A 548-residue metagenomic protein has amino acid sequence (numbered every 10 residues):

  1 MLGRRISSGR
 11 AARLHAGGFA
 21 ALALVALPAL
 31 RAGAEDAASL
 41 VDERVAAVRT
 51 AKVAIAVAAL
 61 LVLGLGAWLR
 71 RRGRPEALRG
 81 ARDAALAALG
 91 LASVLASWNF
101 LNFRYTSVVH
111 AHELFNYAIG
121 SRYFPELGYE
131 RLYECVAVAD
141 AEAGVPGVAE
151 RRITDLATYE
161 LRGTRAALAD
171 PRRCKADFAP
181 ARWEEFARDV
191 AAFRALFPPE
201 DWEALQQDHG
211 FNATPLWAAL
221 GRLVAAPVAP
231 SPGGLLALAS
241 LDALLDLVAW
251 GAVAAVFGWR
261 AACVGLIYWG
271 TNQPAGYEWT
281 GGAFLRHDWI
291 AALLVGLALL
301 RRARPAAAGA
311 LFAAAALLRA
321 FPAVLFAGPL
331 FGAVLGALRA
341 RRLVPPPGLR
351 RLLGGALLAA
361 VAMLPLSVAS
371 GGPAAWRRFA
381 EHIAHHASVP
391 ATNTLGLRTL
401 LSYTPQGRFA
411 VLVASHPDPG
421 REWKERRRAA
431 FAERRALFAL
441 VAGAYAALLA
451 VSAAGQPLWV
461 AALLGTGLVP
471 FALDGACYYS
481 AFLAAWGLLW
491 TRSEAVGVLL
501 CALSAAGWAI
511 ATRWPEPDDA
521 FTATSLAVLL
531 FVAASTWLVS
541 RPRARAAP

Functional and structural regions predicted by a protein language model:
M1-A34: N-terminal secretory/membrane targeting signals
H15-A26, L86-G90, A502-A505: Alpha-helical transmembrane segments
P28-A298, R302-P305, A333-Y479, A484 (+1 more regions): Primarily membrane-embedded glycan-assembly and transfer machineries that use lipid-linked glycans
V248, A291, L318-L325: Residue-level signal for the membrane-embedded core of alpha-helical transmembrane segments, especially mid-helix
V264-G270, G309-A315, V460-L468, G497-A509: Central hydrophobic cores of alpha-helical transmembrane segments in multi-pass integral membrane proteins
L285, A315-A316, G328, L503: Transmembrane alpha-helical core residues of multi-pass small-molecule transporters, especially secondary transporters
G309, F321-L335, S480-F482: Transmembrane-embedded, aromatic-rich helix segments that form part of the hydrophobic channel/pocket engaging
G487-P548: Aromatic-enriched
